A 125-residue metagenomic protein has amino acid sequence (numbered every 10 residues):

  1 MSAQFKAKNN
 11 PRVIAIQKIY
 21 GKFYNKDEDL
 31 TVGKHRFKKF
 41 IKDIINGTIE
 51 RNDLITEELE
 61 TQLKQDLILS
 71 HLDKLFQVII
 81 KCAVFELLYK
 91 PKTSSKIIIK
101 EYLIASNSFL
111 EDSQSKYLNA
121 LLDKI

Functional and structural regions predicted by a protein language model:
M1-S108, S113-Q114, N119-I125: N-terminal interaction/assembly modules
